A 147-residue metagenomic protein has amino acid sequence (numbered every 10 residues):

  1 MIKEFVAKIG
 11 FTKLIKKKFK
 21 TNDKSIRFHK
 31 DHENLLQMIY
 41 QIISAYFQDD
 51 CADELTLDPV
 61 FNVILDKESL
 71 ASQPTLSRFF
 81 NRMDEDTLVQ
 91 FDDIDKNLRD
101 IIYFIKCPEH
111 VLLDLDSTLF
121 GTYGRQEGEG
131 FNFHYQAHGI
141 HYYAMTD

Functional and structural regions predicted by a protein language model:
M1-D147: Dynamic "connector" segments at or just before major functional cores
